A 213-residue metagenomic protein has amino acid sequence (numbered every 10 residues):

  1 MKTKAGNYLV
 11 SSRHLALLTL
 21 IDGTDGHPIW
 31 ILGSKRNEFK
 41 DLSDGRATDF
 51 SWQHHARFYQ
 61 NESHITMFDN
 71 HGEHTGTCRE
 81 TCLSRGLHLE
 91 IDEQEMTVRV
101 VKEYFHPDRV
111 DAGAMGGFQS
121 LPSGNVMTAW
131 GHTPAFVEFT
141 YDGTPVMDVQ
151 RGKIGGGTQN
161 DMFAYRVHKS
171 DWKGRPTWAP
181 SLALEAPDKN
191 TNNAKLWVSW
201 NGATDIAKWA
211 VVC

Functional and structural regions predicted by a protein language model:
M1-C213: Histidine-/acidic-rich catalytic cores in large beta-rich domains
